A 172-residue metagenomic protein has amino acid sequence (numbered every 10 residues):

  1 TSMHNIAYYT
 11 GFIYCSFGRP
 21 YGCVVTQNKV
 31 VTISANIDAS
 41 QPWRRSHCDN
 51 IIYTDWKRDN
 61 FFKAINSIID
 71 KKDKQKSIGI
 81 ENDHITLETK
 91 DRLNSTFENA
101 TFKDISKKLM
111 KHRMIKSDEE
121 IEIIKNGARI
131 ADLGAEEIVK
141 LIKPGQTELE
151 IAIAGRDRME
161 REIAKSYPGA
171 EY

Functional and structural regions predicted by a protein language model:
T1-G134, R158: A composition/biophysics-driven feature that prefers long, compositionally simple stretches
T1-N5, D132-Y172: Active-site cores enriched in adjacent His and Asp/Glu residues with nearby glycine-rich loops that coordinate divalent
